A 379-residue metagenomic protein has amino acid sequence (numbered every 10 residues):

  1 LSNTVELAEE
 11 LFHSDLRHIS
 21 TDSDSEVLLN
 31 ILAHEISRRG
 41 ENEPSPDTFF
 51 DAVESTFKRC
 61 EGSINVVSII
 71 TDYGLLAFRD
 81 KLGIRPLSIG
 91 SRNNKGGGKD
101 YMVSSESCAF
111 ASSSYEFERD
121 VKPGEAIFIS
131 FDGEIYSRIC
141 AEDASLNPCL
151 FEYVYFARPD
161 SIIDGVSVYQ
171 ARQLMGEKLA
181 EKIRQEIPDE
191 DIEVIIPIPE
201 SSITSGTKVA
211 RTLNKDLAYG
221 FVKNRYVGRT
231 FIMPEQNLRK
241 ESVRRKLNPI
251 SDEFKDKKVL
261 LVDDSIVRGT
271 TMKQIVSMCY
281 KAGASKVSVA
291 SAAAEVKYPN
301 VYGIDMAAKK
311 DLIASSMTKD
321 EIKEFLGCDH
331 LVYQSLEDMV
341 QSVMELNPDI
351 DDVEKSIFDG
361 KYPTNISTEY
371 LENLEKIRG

Functional and structural regions predicted by a protein language model:
L1-P123, F128-E193, I198: Conserved short alpha-helical segments that host acidic/polar catalytic motifs at enzyme active sites
R17, R38, K95-G97, R184-I192 (+3 more regions): Secondary-structure transition/capping motifs at alpha-helix termini and the adjoining loop/turn into the next element
E26-I31, L217-G228, F325-V343: A conserved beta-strand->alpha-helix junction
I31-D47, P199, T207-R229: Amphipathic alpha-helical
T56-F57, D72-G74, R79, K99-Y101 (+3 more regions): PRPP-dependent phosphoribosyltransferase catalytic core
L75-L76, I84-P86, F110-S112, I135-Y136 (+5 more regions): Flexible loop/turn segments at secondary-structure boundaries
I195-I198, S202-V209, L213, L217 (+2 more regions): Extended, hydrophobic alpha-helical segments in both membrane/secreted and soluble proteins
T212-V259, K297-A307: Short, glycine/charge-rich flexible loops or terminal/linker lids adjacent to PRPP-binding catalytic cores
